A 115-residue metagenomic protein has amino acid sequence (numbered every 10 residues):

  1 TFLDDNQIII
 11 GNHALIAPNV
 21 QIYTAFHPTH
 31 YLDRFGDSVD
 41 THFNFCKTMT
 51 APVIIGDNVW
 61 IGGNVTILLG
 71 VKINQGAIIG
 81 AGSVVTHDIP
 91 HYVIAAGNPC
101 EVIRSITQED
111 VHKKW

Functional and structural regions predicted by a protein language model:
T1-V71, N98, I106-T107, H112: Flexible, glycine/small-residue-enriched loop-and-beta-strand segment within the central core of proteins
N64-C100, V111-H112: C-terminal/domain-terminus segments
